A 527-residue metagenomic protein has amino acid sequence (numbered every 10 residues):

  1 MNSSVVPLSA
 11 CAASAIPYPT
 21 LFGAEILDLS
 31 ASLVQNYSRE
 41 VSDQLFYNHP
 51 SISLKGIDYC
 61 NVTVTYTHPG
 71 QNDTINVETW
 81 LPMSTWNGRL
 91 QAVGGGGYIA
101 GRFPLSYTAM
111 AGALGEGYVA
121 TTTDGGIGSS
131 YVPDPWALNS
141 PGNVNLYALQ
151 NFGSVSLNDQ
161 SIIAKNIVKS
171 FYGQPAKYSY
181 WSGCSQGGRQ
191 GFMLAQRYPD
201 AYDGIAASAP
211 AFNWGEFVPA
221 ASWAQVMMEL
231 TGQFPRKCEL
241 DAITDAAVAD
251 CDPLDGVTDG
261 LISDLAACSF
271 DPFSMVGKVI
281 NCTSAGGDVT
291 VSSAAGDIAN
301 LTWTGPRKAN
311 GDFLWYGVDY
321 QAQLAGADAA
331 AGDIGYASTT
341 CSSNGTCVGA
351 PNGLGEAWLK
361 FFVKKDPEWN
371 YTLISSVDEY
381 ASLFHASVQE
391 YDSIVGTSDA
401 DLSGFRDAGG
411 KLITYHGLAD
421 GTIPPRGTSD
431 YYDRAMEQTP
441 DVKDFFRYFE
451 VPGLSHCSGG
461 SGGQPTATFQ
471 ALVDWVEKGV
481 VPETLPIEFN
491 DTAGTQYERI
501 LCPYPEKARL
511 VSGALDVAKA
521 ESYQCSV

Functional and structural regions predicted by a protein language model:
M1-G88, Y107-T108, I262, D271-E368 (+2 more regions): Catalytic-loop region of hydrolases
T65-N143, V155, S185, Q196 (+2 more regions): N-terminal cap/lid subdomain of alpha/beta-hydrolase-fold enzymes
G96-G173, P219, Y371-F384, D392-I394 (+1 more regions): Cap/lid segment of the alpha/beta-hydrolase catalytic domain
S182-G187, G191, D420: Gly/Ala-rich beta-loop-alpha elbow adjacent to hydrolase catalytic centers
M193-A195, D200-R307: A catalytic-pocket lid/entrance helix-loop region that shapes and gates access to the active site across common
I413-H416: Short beta-strand/loop motif that positions the catalytic acidic residue of the alpha/beta-hydrolase fold
T422-R426: Conserved alpha/beta-hydrolase "acid-adjacent" motif
F445-G459, D491-G494: Histidine-bearing beta->alpha loop at or near hydrolase active sites
